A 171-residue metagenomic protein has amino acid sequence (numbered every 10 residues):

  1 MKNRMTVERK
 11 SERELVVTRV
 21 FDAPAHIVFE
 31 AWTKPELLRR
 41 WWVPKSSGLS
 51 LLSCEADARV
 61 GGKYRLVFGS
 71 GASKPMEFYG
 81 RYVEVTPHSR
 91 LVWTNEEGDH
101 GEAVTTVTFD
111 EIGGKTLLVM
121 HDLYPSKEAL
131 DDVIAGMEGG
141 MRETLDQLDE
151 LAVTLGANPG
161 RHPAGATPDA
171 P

Functional and structural regions predicted by a protein language model:
M1-G48, P171: Hydrophobic ligand-binding cavity/cleft-lining segments
E12-T18, L51, K63, E77 (+3 more regions): Intrinsic-disorder/low-complexity, polar/charged segments enriched in Ser/Thr/Lys/Arg/Asp/Glu/Gln
E14, V92-E143: Beta-strand/loop substructures that line and gate deep hydrophobic ligand-binding cavities in soluble
V16-V17, E36-P75, R161-A170: Short beta-edge strand/loop motif at the mouth of beta-sheet-based domains
R19, S53-A56, F78-E84, N95 (+1 more regions): Hydrophobic/aromatic beta-strand elements that line small-molecule binding cavities or substrate pockets in beta-rich
A25, D57-R59, V83-S89, T108-L117: A short, structured loop/turn motif at beta-sheet edges
V28, L38, Y64-L66, Y82 (+4 more regions): Hydrophobic pocket/interface hotspot
L123-P171: A conserved amphipathic terminal alpha-helix motif
